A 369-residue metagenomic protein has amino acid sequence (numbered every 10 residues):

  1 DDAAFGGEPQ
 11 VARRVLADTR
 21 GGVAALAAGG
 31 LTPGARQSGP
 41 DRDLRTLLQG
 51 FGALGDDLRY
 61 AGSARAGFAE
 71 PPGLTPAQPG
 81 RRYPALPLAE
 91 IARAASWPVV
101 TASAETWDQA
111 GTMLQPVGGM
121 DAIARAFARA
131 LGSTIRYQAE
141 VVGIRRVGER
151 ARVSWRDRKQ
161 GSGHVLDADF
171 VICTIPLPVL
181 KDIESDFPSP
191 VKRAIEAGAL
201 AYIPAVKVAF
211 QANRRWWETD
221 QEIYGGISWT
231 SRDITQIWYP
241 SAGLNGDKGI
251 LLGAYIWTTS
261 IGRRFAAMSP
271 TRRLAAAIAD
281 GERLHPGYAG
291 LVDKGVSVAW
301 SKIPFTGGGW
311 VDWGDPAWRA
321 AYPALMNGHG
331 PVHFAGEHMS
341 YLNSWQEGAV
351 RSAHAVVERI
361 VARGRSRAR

Functional and structural regions predicted by a protein language model:
D1-R369: FAD-dinucleotide binding site
